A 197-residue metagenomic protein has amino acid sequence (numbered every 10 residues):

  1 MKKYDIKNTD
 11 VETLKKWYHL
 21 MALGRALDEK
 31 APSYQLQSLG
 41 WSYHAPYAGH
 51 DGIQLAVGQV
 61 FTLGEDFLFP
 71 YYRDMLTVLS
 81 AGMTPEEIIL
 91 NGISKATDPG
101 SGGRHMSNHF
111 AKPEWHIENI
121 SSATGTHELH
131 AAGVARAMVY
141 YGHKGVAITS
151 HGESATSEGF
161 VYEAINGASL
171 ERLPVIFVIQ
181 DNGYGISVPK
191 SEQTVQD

Functional and structural regions predicted by a protein language model:
M1-Y43: Cofactor-/ligand-binding subdomain signature composed of acidic, glycine-rich, tryptophan-containing flexible loops
E29-E171, P189-Q196: Cofactor-binding active-site loop characterized by glycine-rich and histidine/acidic residues
G152, I179-Q180: Active-site flanking residues adjacent to catalytic metal/cofactor-binding acidic residues
P174-F177: Short, proline-centered helix/strand-breaking motifs
N182-I186: Short gly/pro/ser/thr-enriched loop/turn and capping motifs at secondary-structure boundaries
